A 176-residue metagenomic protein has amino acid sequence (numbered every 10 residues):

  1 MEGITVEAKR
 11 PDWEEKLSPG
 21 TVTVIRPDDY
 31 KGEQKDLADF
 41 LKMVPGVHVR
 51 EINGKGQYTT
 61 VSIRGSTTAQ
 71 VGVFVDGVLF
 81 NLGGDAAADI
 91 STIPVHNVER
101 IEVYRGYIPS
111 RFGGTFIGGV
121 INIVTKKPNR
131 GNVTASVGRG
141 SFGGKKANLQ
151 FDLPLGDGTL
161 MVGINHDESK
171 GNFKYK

Functional and structural regions predicted by a protein language model:
E2-G3, E99-R100, G119, T125-R139 (+1 more regions): Transmembrane beta-strand segments of Gram-negative outer membrane beta-barrel proteins
G3-K31, T60: N-terminal periplasmic "start-of-domain" segments of outer-membrane beta-barrel proteins
K9, G106, S136-F142, N165-S169: Outer-membrane beta-barrel pore domains and translocons
E33, T115-I117, G138, G143-A147: Residues that define the transmembrane beta-barrel architecture of outer-membrane proteins
A38, K42-L82, E99: Extracytoplasmic beta-strand/coil segments of soluble accessory domains associated with Gram-negative outer-membrane
T59, G119, G131-V133, K145-L149: Hydrophobic, lipid-facing positions within transmembrane beta-strands of outer-membrane proteins
V78-G106, V124: Short acidic/polar hinge/loop motifs at secondary-structure boundaries that mediate gating or recognition
R130, G138, Q150-K176: Periplasmic-side early beta-strands and strand-to-turn transitions of outer-membrane beta-barrels
